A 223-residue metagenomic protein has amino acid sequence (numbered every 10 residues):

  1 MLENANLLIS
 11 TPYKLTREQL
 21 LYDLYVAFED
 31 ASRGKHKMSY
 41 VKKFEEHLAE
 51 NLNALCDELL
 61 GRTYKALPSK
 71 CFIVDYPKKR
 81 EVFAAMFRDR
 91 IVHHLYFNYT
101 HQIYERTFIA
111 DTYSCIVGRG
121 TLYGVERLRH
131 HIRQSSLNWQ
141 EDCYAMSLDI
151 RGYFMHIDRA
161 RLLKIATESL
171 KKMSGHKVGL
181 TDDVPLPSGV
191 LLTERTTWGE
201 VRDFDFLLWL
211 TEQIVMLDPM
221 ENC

Functional and structural regions predicted by a protein language model:
M1-E3, E18-G34, A66-K70, F97-Y104 (+2 more regions): Short, compositionally biased low-complexity segments
M1-N53: Non-catalytic, polymerase-adjacent accessory regions of viral genome-replication enzymes
S10-K14, F97-R159: Active-site-proximal segment of RNA-dependent polymerases
G34-K42, L67-H93, T107-R119, L191-E200 (+1 more regions): Short, conserved non-catalytic motifs in the polymerase core
E46-L59, F72, M86: N-terminal accessory alpha/beta regions
N51, K70, K78, R88 (+5 more regions): Generic hydrophobic, aliphatic-rich segments that mediate packing or membrane embedding
L95-Y99, I103, S169, I214: Amphipathic alpha-helical segments in well-ordered regions
H131, S136-C223: Conserved polymerase palm-domain catalytic core
